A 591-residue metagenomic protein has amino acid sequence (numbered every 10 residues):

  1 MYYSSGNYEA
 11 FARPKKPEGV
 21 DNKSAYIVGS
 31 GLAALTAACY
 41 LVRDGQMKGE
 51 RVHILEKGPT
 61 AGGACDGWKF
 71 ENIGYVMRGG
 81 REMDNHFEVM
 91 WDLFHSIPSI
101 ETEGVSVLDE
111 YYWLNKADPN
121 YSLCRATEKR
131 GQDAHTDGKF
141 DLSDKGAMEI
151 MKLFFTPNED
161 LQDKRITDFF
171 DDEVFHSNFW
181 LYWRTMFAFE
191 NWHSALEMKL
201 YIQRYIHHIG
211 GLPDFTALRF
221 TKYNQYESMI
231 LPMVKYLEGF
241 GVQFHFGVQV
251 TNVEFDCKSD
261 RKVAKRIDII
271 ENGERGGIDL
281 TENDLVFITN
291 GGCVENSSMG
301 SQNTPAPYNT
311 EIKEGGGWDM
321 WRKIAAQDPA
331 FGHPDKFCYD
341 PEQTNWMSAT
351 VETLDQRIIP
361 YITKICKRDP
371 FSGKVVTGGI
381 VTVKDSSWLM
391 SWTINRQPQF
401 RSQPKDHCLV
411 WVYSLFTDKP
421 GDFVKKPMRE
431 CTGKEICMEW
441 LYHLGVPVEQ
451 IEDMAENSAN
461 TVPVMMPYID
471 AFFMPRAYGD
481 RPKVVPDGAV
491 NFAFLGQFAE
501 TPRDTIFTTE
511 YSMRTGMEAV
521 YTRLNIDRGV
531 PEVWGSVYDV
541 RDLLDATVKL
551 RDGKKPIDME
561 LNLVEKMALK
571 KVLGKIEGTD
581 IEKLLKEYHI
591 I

Functional and structural regions predicted by a protein language model:
M1-A25, R43-R51, K69, L550-D558 (+1 more regions): Extreme N-terminal leader/targeting segments of oxidoreductases
M1-Y3, A37, L41, G45-N85 (+7 more regions): Beta1-alpha1 glycine-rich phosphate/pyrophosphate-binding loop at the start of Rossmann-like nucleotide-binding domains
R13, G19-E149: N-terminal glycine-rich phosphate/pyrophosphate-binding loop and immediately adjacent elements
V89-S96, Y182, S228-G239, E435-H443 (+1 more regions): Amphipathic alpha-helical segments that form well-ordered structural scaffolds and often line/cohere around active
I100-H207, R219-F220: Rossmann-like flavin
D118-S122, G421, D480-P482, F498-E510 (+1 more regions): Glycine- and aromatic-enriched mobile tails/lids
Q203-L285, N290-G291, N303-T304, N309-W318: Helical element adjacent to the flavin cofactor pocket in flavoenzyme catalytic cores
H207-T221, N283-L285, N290-T515, Y521-Y538: C-terminal segments that line or cap access tunnels to active or ligand-binding sites in enzymes and enzyme-associated
